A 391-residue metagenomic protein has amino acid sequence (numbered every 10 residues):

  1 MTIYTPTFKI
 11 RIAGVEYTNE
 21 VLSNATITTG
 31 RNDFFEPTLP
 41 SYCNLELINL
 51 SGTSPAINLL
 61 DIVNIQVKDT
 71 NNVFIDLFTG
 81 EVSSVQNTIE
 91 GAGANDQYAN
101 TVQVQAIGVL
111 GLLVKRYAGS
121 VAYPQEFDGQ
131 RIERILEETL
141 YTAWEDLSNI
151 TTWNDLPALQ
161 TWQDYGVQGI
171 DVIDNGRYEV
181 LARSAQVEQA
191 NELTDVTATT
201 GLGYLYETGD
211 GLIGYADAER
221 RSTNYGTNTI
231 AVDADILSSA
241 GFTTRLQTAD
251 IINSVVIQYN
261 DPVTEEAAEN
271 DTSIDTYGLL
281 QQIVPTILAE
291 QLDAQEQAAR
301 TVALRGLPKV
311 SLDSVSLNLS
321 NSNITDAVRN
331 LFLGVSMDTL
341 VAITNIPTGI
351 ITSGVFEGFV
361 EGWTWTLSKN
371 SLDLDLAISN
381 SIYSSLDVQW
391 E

Functional and structural regions predicted by a protein language model:
M1-G129, S371, I382-Q389: Beta-strand-rich assembly/attachment modules of structural machines
M1-T18, V121-Q125, G129-E133, E192-F359 (+3 more regions): Acidic, small/polar-enriched beta strand-loop surface segments
T53, I62-I65, V73, I150 (+4 more regions): A generic signature of intrinsically disordered, low-complexity regions enriched in glycine/proline and charged/polar
L60-I62, Q186-V187, M337-L340, T344: Glycine-centered loop/turn motifs
N71-F74, G91-Q247, S353: Charged- and aromatic-enriched interaction segments used to assemble and dock large macromolecular complexes
